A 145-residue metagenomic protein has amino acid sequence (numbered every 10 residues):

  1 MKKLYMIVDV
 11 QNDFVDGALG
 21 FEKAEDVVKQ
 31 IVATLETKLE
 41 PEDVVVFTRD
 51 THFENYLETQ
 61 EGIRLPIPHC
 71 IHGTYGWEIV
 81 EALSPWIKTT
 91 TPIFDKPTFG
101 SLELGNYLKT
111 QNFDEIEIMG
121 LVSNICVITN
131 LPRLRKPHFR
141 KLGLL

Functional and structural regions predicted by a protein language model:
M1-I93, G143: Active-site acidic carboxylates
Q11-N12, H52, T98, S123-I125 (+1 more regions): Short, glycine/serine-rich, charged loops/turns that create anion-binding and catalytic segments at active sites
A18, L57-T59, L104-N106, T129-N130: Short, well-ordered secondary-structure micro-motifs
V32-T37, I128-F139: Histidine-anchored nucleotide/phosphate-binding helix
D43, D114, R140: Short acidic/polar active-site loop segments enriched in Thr and Asp
G73-V127: Internal catalytic-core helix/loop-beta-alpha segment that presents or stabilizes conserved functional determinants
E103, H138-K141: General structural signal for secondary-structure boundaries
E117-L121, R140-L145: A short glycine-rich beta-strand->turn/loop micro-motif centered on a GG-aromatic cluster
